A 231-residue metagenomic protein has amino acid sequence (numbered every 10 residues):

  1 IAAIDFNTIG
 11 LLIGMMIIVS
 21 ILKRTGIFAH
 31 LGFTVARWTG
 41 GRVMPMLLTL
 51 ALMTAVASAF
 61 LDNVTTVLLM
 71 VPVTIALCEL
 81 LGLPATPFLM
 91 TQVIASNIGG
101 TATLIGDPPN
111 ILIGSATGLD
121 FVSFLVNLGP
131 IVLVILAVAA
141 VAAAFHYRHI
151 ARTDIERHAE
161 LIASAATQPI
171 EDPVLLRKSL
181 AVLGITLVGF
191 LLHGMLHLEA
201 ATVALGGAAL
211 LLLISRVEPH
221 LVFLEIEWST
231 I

Functional and structural regions predicted by a protein language model:
I1-P84, H220, E225-I231: Membrane-embedded alpha-helical segments and adjacent helix-loop junctions characteristic of multi-pass solute
I1-T8, F121-I131, I170-L175, L191-A204 (+1 more regions): Interfacial loop-to-helix junctions that mark the boundaries of transmembrane helices in multi-pass membrane
I4-I17, A59-V67, T103, L128-I135 (+1 more regions): Structural signature of hydrophobic alpha-helical transmembrane segments
I9-G10, M44-L52, T66, L89-M90 (+5 more regions): Hydrophobic alpha-helical transmembrane segments
I13-S20, M53-A55, S96-G99, V132-H146 (+2 more regions): Hydrophobic core segments of alpha-helical transmembrane domains in multi-pass membrane transport and ion-translocation
T25, G32, L50, V182-I231: Transmembrane helical segments that form the transport core of multi-pass membrane transport proteins
L31-G32, T65-A76, L89, T103-T117 (+1 more regions): Re-entrant/interfacial helical elements at transmembrane boundaries that shape and gate the permeation pathway
L83-T86, M90, A102-T103, V122-I170: Juxtamembrane and boundary regions of transmembrane helices in multi-pass small-molecule transporters and channels
